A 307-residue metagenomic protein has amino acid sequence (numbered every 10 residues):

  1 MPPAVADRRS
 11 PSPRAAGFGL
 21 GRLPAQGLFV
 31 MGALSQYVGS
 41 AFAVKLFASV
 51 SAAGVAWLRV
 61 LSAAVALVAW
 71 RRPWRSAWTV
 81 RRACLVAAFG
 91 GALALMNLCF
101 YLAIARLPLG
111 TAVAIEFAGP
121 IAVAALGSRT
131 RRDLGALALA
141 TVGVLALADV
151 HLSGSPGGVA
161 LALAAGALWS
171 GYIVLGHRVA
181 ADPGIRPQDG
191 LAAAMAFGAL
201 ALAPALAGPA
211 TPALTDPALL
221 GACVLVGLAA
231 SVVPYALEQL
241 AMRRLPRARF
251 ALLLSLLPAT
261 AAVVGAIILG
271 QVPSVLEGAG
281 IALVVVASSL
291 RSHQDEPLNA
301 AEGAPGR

Functional and structural regions predicted by a protein language model:
P2-S10, A25, A48-L95, I121-V123 (+3 more regions): Transmembrane alpha-helices of multi-pass small-molecule transport proteins
G21-A25, S49-A53, W57, W78-A83 (+3 more regions): Juxtamembrane helix-entry segments on the extracytoplasmic side of multipass membrane proteins
F29, R81-G90, G127-V142, G158-L163 (+2 more regions): Cytoplasmic-side transmembrane-helix entry/capping segments in multi-pass membrane proteins
V30-F42, W70, A87-L102, A146 (+4 more regions): Hydrophobic alpha-helical transmembrane segments of multi-pass membrane transport proteins, especially secondary
V44, L67, V123-A124, A140 (+3 more regions): Transmembrane alpha-helical segments that form core, pore/gating elements of small-molecule transporters/exporters
L46, V55, R59, A103 (+7 more regions): Hydrophobic/aromatic residues within transmembrane alpha-helices of multi-pass small-molecule transporters
L61-A66, I115-L126, F197-A201, R249 (+2 more regions): Alpha-helical transmembrane segments of compact multi-pass small-molecule transporters, enriched in specific families
A118, R132-H151, A165-A167, S255-L256 (+2 more regions): Hydrophobic transmembrane alpha-helices of multi-pass small-molecule transport proteins
